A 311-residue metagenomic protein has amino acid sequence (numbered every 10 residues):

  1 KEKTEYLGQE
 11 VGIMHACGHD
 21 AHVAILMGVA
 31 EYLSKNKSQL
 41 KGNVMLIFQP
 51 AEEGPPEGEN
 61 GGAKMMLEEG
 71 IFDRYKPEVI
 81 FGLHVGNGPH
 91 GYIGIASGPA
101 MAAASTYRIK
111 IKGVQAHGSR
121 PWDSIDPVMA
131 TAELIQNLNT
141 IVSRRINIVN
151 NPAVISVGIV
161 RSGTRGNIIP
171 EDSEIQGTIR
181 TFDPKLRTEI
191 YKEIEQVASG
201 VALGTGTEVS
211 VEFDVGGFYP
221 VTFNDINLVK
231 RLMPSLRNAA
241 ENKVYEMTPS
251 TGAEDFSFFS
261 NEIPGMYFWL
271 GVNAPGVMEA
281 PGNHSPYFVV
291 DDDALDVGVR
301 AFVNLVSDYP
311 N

Functional and structural regions predicted by a protein language model:
K3-M14, D20-A21, Y32-L33, S38-I159 (+1 more regions): Histidine/acidic-residue-rich, glycine-tolerant segments that coordinate divalent metal ions
A16-C17, H284: Functionally engaged cysteine thiol sites
V23-G28: Cytochrome P450 catalytic-core helices
V29, G62, I194-V197: A general structural detector for well-ordered alpha-helical segments in enzyme core domains, enriched
M129-N311: Metal-dependent amide/peptide-bond hydrolase catalytic core, centered on the "pita-bread" metallohydrolase fold
